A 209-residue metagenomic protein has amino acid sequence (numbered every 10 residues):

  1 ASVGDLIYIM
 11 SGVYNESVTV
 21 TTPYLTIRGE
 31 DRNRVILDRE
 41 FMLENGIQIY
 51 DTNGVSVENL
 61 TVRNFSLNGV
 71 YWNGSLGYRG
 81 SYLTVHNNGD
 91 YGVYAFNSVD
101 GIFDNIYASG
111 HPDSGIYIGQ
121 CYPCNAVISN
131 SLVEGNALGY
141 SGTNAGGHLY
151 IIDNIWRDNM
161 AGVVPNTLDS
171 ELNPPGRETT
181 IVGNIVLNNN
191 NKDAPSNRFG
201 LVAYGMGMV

Functional and structural regions predicted by a protein language model:
A1-N15: Acidic Gly/Asp/Thr-rich repetitive segments characteristic of extracellular carbohydrate-active and adhesion proteins
I9, E16, V20, G29 (+8 more regions): Extracellular beta-strand solenoids
S11, S17, P23-S66: Right-handed parallel beta-helix/beta-spiral solenoid domain characteristic of secreted/periplasmic
T21, L43, D51, G74 (+5 more regions): Exposed loop/turn and edge beta-strand positions of beta-sandwich/beta-sheet ligand-binding modules
T26-G29, G54-E58, G77-S81, G101-D104 (+4 more regions): All-beta strand scaffolds that present successive hydrophobic residues in beta-strands
R34-G46, N68-G69, R79, G92 (+4 more regions): Acidic/polar low-complexity surface segments
Q48, S56-Y91, F96-A108: A generic tandem-repeat structural signature
